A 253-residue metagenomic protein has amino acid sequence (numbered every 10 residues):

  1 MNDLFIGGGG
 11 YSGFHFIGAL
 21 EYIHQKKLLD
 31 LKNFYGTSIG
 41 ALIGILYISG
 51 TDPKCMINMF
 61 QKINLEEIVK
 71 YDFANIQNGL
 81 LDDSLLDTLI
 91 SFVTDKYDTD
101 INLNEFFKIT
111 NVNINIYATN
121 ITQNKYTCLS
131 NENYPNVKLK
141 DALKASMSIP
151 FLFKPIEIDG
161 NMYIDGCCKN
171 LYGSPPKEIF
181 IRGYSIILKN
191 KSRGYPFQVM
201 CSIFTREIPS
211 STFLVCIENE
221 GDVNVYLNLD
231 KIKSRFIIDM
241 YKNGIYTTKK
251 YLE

Functional and structural regions predicted by a protein language model:
M1-T37, I45-E253: Patatin-like phospholipase
